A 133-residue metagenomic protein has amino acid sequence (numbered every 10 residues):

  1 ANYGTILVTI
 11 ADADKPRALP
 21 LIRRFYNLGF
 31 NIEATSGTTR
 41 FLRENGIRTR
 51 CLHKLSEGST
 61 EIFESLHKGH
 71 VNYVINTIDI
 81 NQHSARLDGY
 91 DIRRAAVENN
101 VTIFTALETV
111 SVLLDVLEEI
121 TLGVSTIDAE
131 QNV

Functional and structural regions predicted by a protein language model:
A1-F104, V110-L113, L122-V133: ATP-dependent carboxylate/acyl-activation modules
L117-E118: Histidine/acidic-residue-rich catalytic or RNA/ligand-binding cores of hydrolases and nuclease-related proteins
